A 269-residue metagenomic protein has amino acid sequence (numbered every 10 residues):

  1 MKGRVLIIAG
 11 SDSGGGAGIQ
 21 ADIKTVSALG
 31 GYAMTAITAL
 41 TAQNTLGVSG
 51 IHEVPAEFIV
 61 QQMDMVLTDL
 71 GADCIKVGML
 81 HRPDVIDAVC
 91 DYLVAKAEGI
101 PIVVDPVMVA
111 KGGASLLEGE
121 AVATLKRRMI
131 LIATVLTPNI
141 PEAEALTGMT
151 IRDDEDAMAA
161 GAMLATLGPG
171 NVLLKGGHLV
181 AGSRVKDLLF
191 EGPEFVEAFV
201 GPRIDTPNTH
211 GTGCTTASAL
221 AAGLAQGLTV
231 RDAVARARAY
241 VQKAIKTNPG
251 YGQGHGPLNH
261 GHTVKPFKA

Functional and structural regions predicted by a protein language model:
K2-I7, S27-G112: Conserved N-terminal subdomain of the carbohydrate kinase-like
G3-A28, V234: N-terminal phosphate-binding or glycine-rich loops at protein starts, especially the Walker A/P-loop of NTPases
I8-G14, F195-H210: Short pre-catalytic strand/loop immediately N-terminal to key active-site residues, enriched for Gly-Thr
L29-M34, F195-E197, G223-A237: Phosphate-handling active-site elements
E53, R231-A269: Charged C-terminal helix
D87-P101, G170, V185-K186, F190 (+3 more regions): Nucleotide and nucleotide-moiety/phosphate-recognizing core
G119-V196: Conserved phosphate/ATP/ADP-binding segment of small-molecule kinases
E144-A145, P207-V230: Short, small-residue alpha-helix embedded
